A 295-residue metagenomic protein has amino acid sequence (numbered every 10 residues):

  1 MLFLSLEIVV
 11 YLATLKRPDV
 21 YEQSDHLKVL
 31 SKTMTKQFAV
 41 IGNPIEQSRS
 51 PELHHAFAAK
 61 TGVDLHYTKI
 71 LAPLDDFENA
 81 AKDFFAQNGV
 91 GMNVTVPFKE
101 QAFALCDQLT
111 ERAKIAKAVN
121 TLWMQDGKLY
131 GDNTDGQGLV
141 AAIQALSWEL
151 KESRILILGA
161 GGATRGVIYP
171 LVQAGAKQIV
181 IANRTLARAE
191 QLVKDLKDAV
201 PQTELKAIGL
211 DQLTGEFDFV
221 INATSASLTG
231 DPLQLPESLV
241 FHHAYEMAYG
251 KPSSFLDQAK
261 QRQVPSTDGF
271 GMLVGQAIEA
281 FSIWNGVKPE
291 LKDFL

Functional and structural regions predicted by a protein language model:
T33-W148, K251: Phosphate/diphosphate ligand-binding glycine-rich loop within oxidoreductases
G42, N133, E152-V172: Glycine-rich adenosine-cofactor-binding loop
V140-I155, E216-D218: Mobile, glycine- and charge-enriched loop segments and immediately flanking short secondary-structure elements within
A176-L196: NAD(P)-binding Rossmann-fold cofactor-contacting core
V200-T267: Rossmann-like adenosine-cofactor binding region
M247-L295: Adenosine-phosphate binding glycine-rich loop
